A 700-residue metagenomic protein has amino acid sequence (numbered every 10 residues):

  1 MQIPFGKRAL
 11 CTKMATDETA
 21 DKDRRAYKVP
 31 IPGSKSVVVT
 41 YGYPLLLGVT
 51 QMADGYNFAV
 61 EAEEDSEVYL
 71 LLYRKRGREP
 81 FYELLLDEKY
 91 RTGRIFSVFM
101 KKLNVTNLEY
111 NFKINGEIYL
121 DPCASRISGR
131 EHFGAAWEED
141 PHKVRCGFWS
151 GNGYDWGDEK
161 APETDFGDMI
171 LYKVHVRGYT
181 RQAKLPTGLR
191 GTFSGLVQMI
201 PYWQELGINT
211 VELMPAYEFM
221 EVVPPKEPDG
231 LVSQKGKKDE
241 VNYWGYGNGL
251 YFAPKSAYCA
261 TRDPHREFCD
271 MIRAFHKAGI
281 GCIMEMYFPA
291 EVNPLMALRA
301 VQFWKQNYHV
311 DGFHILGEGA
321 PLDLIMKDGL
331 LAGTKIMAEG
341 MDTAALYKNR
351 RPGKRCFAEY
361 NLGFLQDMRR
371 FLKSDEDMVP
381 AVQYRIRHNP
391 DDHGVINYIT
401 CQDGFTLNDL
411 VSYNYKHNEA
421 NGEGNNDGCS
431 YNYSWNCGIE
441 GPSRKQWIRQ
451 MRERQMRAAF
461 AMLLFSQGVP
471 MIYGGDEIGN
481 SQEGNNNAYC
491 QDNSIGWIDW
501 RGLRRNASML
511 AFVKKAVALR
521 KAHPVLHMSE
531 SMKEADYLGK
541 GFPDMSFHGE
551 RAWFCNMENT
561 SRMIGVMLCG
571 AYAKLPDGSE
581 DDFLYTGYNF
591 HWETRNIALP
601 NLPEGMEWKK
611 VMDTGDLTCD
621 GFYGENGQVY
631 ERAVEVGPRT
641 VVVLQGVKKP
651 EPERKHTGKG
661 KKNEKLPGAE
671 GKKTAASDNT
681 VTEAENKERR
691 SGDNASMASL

Functional and structural regions predicted by a protein language model:
Q2-Y172, R177, Q198, W203-Q204 (+3 more regions): Carbohydrate-interacting/catalytic domains
L71, E109, D121-C123, A183-T187 (+6 more regions): Short, solvent-exposed loop/turn and secondary-structure capping segments
W137-K143, H309, L322-G474, I478-G479 (+5 more regions): Conserved alpha/beta catalytic core and glycan-binding cleft of carbohydrate-active enzymes
I170-Y172, V211, C282-M284, F313 (+2 more regions): Hydrophobic faces of well-ordered beta-strands that scaffold small-molecule active sites in alpha/beta enzyme cores
R177-V211: A conserved hydrophobic secondary-structure block that centers on an alpha-helix together with its immediately flanking
L185-T192, V223-K277, F288-N307, A420-G441 (+1 more regions): Aromatic- and acidic-residue-enriched carbohydrate-binding clefts of CAZyme catalytic domains
Q204-K237, G404, N408, N414-K416: Carboxylate/His-rich catalytic cores and anion/metal-binding grooves
H276-G281, M286-L346: Active-site neighborhood of glycoside hydrolase catalytic domains
